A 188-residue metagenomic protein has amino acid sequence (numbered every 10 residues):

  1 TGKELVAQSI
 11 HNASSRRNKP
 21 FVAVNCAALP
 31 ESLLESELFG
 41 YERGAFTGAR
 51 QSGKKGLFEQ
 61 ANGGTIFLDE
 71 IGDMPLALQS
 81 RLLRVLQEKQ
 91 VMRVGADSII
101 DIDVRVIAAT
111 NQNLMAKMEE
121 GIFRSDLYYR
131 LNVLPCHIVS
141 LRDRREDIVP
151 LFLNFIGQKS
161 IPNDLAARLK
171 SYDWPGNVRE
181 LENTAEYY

Functional and structural regions predicted by a protein language model:
T1, V24, L38, A61 (+8 more regions): Conserved RecA-like P-loop NTPase ATPase core
G2-G48, E59-P75, S140-R145, T184: Conserved post-Walker A coupling segment in P-loop NTPases
E4, I10-A13, S32, Y41 (+7 more regions): Amphipathic alpha-helical segments that mediate coupling or scaffolding at interfaces
S9, E37, R81-R84, Q90 (+3 more regions): Alpha-helical transmission elements in cytosolic ATPase-linked domains
S14-K19, G56, G95-R105, N113-Y188: Nucleotide-binding/hydrolysis machinery
F21, T65, V91, V104-A108: Hydrophobic/aliphatic anchor position in the core parallel beta-sheet of P-loop NTPase nucleotide-binding domains
L29, E37, A77, R81 (+5 more regions): Alpha-helical scaffold elements adjacent to nucleotide-binding pockets in ATP/GTP-utilizing enzyme cores
R50-G53, S80-I100, A109: Substrate-gripping "pore-loop 1 plus following alpha2 helix"
